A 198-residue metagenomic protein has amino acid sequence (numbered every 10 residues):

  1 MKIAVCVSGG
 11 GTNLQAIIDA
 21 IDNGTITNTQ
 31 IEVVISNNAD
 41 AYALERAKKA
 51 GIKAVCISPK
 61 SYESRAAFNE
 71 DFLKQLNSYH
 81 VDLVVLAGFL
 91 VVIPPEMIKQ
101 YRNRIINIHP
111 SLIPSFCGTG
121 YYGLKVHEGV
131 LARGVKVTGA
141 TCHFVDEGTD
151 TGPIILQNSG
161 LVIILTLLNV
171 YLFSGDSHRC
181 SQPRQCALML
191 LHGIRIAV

Functional and structural regions predicted by a protein language model:
M1-V198: One-carbon transfer enzymes
